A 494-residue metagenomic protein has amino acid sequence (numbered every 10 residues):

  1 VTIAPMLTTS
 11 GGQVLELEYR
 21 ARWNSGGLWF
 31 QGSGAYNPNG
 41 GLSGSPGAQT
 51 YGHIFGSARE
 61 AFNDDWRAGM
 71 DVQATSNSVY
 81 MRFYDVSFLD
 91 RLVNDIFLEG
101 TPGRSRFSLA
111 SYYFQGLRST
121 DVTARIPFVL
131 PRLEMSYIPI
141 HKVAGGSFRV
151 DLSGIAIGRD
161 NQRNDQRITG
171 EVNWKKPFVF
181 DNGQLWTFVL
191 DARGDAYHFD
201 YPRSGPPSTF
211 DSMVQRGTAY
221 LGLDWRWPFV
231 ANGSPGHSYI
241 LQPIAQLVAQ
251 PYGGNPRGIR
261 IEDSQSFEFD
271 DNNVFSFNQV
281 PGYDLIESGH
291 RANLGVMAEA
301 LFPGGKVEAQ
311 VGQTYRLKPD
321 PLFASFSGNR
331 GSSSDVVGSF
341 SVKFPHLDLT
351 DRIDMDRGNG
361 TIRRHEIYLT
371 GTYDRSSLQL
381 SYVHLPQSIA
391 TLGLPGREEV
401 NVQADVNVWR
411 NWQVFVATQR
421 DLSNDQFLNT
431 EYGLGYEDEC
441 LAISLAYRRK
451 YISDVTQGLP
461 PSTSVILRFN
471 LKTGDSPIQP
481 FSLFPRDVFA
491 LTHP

Functional and structural regions predicted by a protein language model:
V1-P494: Outer-membrane beta-barrel proteins and related beta-barrel translocases across Gram-negative bacteria
